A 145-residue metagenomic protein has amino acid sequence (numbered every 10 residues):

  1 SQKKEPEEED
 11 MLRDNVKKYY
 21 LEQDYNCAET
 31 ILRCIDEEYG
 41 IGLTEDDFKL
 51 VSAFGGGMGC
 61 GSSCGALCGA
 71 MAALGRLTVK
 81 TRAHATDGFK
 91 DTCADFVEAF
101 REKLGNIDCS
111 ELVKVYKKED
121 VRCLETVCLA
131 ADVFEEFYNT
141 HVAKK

Functional and structural regions predicted by a protein language model:
K3-K4: Polybasic, lysine-rich low-complexity intrinsically disordered segments
E7-E22: Polybasic, low-complexity association/targeting segments
N26, T30, E45, K49 (+4 more regions): Conserved active-site and cofactor/substrate-binding residues in soluble primary-metabolism enzymes
L32-V51, R101-I107: Acidic-glycine-rich active-site phosphate/pyrophosphate-binding loop
R33-E37, A72-V79, D132-E136: Short glycine/serine- and small hydrophobic-enriched flexible loop segments
E38-K49, R76-T92: Phosphate-handling active-site elements
A53-R76: Glycine/serine-rich anion-binding loops at beta->alpha junctions that coordinate negatively charged ligand groups
D91-K145: C-terminal binding/interaction regions
